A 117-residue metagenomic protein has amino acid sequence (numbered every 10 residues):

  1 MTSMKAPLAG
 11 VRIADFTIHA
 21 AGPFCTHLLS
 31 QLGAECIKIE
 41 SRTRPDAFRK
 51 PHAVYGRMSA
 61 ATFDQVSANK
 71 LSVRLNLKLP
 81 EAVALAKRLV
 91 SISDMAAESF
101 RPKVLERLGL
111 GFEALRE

Functional and structural regions predicted by a protein language model:
M1-E117: N-terminal helix-loop segment corresponding to the beta1-alpha1 unit of nucleotide/adenylate-binding folds
